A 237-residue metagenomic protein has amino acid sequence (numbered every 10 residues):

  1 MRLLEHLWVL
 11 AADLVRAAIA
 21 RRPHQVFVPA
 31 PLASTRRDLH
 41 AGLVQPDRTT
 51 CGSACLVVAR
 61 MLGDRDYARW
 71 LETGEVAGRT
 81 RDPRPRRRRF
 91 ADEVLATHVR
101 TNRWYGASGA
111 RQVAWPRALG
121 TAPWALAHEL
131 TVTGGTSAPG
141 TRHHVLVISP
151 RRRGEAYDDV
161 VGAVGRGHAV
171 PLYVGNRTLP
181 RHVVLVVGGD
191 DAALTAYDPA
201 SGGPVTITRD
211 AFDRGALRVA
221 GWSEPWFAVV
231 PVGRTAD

Functional and structural regions predicted by a protein language model:
R2-S108: Active-site nucleophile-adjacent alpha helix/oxyanion-hole segment immediately C-terminal to the catalytic cysteine
L4-E5, L14-A17, R22-Q25, R84-P231 (+1 more regions): Conserved active-site-adjacent core of cysteine acyl-enzyme catalytic domains
